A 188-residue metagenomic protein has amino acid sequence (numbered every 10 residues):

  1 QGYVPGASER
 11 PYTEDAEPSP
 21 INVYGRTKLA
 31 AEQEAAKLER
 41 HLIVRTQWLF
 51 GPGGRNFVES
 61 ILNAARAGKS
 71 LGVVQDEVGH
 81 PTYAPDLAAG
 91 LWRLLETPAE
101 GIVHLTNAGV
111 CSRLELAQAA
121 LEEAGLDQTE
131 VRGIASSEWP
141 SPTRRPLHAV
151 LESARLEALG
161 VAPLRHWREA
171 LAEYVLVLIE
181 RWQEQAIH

Functional and structural regions predicted by a protein language model:
Y3-V44, W48-L49: Catalytic helix-loop patch of NAD(P)-dependent Rossmann-fold dehydrogenases
Y12, W48, F57, R113-L116 (+1 more regions): Tryptophan-centric aromatic hotspots in well-structured domains and transmembrane helices
G25, I43, P81, V110 (+3 more regions): Short aromatic/basic micro-patch
Q33-G79, P85-D86, W92: NAD(P)-dependent short-chain dehydrogenase/reductase
H80-D86, T97, H166: A conserved structural motif in NAD(P)-dependent oxidoreductases
G90, T97-T143, L147, A154 (+1 more regions): Mid/C-terminal beta-alpha module of Rossmann-like enzyme folds, strongest in SDR-family dehydrogenases/epimerases
W167-H188: Amphipathic terminal alpha-helices
